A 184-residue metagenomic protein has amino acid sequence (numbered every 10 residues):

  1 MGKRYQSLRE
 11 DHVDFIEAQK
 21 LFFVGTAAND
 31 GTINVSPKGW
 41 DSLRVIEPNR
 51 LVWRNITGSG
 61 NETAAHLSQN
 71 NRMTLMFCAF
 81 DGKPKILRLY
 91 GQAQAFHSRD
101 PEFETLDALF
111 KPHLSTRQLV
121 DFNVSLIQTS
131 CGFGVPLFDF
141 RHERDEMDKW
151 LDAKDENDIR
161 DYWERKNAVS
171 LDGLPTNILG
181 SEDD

Functional and structural regions predicted by a protein language model:
M1-D184: Binding-site signature for planar aromatic cofactors or substrates
